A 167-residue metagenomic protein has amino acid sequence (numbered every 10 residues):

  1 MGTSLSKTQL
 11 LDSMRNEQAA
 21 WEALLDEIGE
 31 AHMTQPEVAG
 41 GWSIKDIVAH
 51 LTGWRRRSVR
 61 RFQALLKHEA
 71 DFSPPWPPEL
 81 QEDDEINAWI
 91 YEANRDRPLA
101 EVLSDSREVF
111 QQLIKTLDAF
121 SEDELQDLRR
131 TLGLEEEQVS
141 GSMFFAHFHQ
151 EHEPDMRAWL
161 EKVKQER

Functional and structural regions predicted by a protein language model:
M1-A20: Extreme N-terminal tail/first-helix region
G2-L5, I86-V102, L132-G141: Acidic/His metal-coordination segments adjacent to aromatic residues that form catalytic metal sites in metalloenzymes
M14, Q18-W21, L25, R55-S58 (+4 more regions): Hydrophobic alpha-helical core bundles mediating ligand binding, dimerization, or RNAP-core interactions
M14-N16, A20-D46: Long, hydrophobic N-terminal alpha-helical segment
T34-E85, I114, E122-R167: Short, contiguous alpha-helical
E82-L125: Acidic/histidine-rich alpha-helical segments that form the ligand environment of transition-metal centers
